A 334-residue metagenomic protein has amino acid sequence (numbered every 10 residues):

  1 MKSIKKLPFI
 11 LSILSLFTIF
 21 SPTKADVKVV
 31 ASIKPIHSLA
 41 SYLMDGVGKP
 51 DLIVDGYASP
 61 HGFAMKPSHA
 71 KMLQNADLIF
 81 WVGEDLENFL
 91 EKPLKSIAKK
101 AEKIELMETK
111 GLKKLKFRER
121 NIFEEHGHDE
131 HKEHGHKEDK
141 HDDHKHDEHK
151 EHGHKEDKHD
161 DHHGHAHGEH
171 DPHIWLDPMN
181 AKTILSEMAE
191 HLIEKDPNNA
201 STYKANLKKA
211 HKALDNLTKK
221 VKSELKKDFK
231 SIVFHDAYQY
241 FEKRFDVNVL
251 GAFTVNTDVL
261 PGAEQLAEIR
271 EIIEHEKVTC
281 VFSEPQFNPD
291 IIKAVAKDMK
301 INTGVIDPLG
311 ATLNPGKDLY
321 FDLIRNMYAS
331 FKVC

Functional and structural regions predicted by a protein language model:
M1-K6: Positively charged n-region of N-terminal signal peptides that target proteins for export
P8-I19: Bacterial N-terminal signal peptides
K24-C334: Extracytoplasmic metal-acquisition and chelation regions
